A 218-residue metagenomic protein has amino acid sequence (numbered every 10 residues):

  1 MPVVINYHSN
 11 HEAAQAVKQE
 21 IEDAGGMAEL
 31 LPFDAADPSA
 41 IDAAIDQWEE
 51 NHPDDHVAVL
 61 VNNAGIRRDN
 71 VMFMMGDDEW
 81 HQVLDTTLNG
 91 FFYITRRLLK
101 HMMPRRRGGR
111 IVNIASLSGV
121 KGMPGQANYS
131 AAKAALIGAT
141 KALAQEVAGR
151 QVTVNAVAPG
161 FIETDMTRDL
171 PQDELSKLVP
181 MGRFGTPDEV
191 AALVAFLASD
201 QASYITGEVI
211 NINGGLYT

Functional and structural regions predicted by a protein language model:
H11, P32-I45, D77, D188-E189: The beta1-alpha1 cofactor-binding region of Rossmann-like NAD(H)/NADP(H)-dependent oxidoreductases
V57, V71-M72, E79-L84, T167 (+1 more regions): Substrate-binding pocket helix/loop in short-chain dehydrogenase/reductase
F73, K121-A127, G149-R150, G182 (+1 more regions): Active-site loop immediately N-terminal to the catalytic Tyr-X3-Lys motif of short-chain dehydrogenase/reductase
T95, A132, T140: Active-site helix of classical SDR
K100, Q145-G149, S203: Alpha-helical segment proximal to the catalytic Tyr-Lys
S116: Residue(s) in the substrate-gating loop at a strand-loop-helix junction that position the organic substrate next
T186-I212, L216-Y217: C-terminal substrate-recognition "lid" of short-chain dehydrogenase/reductases
